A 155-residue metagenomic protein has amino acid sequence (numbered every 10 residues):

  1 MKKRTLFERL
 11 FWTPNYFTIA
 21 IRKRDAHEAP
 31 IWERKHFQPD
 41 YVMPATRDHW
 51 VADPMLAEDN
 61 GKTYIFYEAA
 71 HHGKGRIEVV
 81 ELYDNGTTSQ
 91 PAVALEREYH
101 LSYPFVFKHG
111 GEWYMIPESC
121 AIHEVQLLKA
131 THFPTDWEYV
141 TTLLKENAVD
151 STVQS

Functional and structural regions predicted by a protein language model:
M1-S102, F107-S155: Beta-rich carbohydrate-recognition and catalytic domains
